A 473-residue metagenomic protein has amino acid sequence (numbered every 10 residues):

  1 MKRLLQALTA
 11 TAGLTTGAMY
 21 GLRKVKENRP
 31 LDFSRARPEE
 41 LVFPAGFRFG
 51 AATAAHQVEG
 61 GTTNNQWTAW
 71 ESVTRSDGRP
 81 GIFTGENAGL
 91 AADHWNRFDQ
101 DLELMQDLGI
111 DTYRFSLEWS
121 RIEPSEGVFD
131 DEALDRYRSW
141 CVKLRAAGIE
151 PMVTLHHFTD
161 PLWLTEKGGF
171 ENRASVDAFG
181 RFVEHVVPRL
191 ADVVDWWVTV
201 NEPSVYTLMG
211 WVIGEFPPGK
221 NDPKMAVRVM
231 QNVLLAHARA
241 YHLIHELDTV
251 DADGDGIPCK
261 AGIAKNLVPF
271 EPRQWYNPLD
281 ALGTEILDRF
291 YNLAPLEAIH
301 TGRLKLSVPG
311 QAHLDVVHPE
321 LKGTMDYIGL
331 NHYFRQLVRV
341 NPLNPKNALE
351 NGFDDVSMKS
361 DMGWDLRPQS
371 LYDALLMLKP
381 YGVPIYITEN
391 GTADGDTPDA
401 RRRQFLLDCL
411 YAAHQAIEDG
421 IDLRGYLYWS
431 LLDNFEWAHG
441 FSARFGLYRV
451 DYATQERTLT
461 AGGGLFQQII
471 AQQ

Functional and structural regions predicted by a protein language model:
M1-A7: Feature marks short, highly hydrophobic, charge-poor N-terminal signal-anchor/signal peptide-like helices that anchor
A7-G13, M19-I82, E126, L134-Q473: Active-site region of glycoside hydrolase catalytic domains
E59-Y137: Active-site-adjacent substrate/metal-binding segments within catalytic domains of carbohydrate-active enzymes
